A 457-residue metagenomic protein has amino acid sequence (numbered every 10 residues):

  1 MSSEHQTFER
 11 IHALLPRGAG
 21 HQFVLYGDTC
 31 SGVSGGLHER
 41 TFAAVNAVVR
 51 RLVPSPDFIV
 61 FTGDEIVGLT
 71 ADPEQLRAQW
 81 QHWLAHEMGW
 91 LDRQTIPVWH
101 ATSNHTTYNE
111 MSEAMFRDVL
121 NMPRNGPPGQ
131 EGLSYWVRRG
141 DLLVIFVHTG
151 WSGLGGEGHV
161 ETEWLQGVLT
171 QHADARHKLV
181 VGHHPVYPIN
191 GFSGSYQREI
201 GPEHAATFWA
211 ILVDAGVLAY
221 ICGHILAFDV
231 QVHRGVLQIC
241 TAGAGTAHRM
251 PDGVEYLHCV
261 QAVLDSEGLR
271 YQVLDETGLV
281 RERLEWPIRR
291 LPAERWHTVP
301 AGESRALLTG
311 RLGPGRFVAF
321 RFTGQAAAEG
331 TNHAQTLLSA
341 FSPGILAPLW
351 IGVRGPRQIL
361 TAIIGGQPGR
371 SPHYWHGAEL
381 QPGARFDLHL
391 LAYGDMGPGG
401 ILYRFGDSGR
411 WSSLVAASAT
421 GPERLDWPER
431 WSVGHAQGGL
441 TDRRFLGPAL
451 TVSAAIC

Functional and structural regions predicted by a protein language model:
M1-R77, I189: N-terminal active-site segment of His-dependent metallophosphoesterases
S2-I11, T70-H177, S195-A219, A227-D265 (+1 more regions): Extended active-site neighborhood of metal-dependent phosphoesterases/phosphodiesterases
G20, P56, T95, D174-H177 (+2 more regions): A general structural motif
F23-L25, I59-F61, H100, V180 (+1 more regions): Residue-level marker for buried hydrophobic side chains located in beta-strands that build the well-ordered beta-sheet
D28, G63-D64, S103-N104, H183 (+1 more regions): Active-site glycine-centered loops adjacent to acidic/histidine catalytic or metal-binding residues that shape
H172-G191: Short acidic, glycine-rich surface-loop motifs adjacent to enzyme active sites
V263-G315: A short C-terminal boundary segment appended to hydrolase-like catalytic domains
P292-C457: Extracellular glycan-associated modules
